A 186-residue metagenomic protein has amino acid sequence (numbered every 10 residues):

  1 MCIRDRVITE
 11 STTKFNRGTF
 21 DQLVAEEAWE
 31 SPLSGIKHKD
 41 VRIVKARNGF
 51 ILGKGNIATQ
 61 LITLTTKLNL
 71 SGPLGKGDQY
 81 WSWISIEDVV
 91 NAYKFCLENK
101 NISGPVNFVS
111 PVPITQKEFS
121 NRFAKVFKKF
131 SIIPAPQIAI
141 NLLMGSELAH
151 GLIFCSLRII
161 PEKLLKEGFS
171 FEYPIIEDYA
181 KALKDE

Functional and structural regions predicted by a protein language model:
M1-I3: Short, small-residue-biased leader/transition segments that mark boundaries at the very start of proteins
D5-K45: Catalytic helix-loop patch of NAD(P)-dependent Rossmann-fold dehydrogenases
G18-Q22, G49-N56, K76-I84, L97: Glycine-rich "substrate-gating" loop/helix at the edge of Rossmann-like oxidoreductase active sites
E27, K39-V41, I51-L61, C96-V106: Glycine/proline-rich active-site loop of Rossmann-fold NAD(P)-dependent oxidoreductases
T63-S71, Q79-I114: Alpha-helical substrate-binding/gating segment
V89, Y93, F108, F119 (+2 more regions): Non-catalytic, hydrophobic alpha-helical segments
N99-E147, K181-E186: Mid/C-terminal beta-alpha module of Rossmann-like enzyme folds, strongest in SDR-family dehydrogenases/epimerases
F130, G151-E186: C-terminal amphipathic/interface module of NAD(P)-dependent oxidoreductases and related NAD-binding regulators
